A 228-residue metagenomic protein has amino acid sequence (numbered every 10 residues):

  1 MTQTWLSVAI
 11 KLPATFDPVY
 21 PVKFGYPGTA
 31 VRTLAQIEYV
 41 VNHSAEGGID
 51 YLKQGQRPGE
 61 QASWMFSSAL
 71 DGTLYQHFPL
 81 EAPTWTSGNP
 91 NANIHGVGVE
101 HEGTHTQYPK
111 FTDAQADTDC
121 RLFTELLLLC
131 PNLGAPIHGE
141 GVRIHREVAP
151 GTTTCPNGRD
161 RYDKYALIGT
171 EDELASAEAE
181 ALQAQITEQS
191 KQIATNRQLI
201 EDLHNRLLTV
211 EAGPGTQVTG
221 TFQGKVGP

Functional and structural regions predicted by a protein language model:
M1-L34, H105-A194, L199, N205-P228: Basic/polar, cationic surfaces and motifs that engage anionic cell-wall and phosphate/carboxylate ligands
M1-N93, T154, R159: N-terminal catalytic cores of peptidoglycan-degrading enzymes
Y39, G96-G98, G141-R143: Structural preference for beta-strand elements that scaffold enzyme active sites
E46, L80, P90-Q107, T124 (+1 more regions): Cell-envelope and extracellular/periplasmic
S67-S68, L74-F78, V97, H101 (+2 more regions): Long, contiguous hydrophobic alpha-helical segments, chiefly transmembrane helices and signal peptides
